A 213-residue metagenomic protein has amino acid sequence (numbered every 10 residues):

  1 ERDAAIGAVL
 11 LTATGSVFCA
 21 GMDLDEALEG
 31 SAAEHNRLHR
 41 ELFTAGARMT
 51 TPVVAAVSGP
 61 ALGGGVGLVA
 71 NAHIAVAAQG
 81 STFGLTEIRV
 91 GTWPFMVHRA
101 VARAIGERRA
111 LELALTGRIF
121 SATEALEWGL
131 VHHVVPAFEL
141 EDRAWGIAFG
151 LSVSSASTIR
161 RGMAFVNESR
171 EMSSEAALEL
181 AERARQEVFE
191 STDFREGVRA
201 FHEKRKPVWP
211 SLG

Functional and structural regions predicted by a protein language model:
A5, T12-R48, A61, S173: Glycine- (often His-adjacent) and acidic-residue-rich active-site loop that binds/positions the CoA thioester
G7-L10, I74: Conserved catalytic-site loops of classical short-chain dehydrogenases/reductases
L11-T12, A56: Short beta-strand segments
H39-F43, V97, A148, V166 (+3 more regions): Hydrophobic alpha-helical core bundles mediating ligand binding, dimerization, or RNAP-core interactions
A45-S157, E190-S191, E196-R199, R205 (+1 more regions): Crotonase-fold acyl-CoA enzyme core
L113-A114, A125, F165-S169, R183-F189: Helix-loop "lid/cap" segments that line or gate small-molecule binding pockets
T158-A164: Amphipathic alpha-helical segments used for helix-helix packing
